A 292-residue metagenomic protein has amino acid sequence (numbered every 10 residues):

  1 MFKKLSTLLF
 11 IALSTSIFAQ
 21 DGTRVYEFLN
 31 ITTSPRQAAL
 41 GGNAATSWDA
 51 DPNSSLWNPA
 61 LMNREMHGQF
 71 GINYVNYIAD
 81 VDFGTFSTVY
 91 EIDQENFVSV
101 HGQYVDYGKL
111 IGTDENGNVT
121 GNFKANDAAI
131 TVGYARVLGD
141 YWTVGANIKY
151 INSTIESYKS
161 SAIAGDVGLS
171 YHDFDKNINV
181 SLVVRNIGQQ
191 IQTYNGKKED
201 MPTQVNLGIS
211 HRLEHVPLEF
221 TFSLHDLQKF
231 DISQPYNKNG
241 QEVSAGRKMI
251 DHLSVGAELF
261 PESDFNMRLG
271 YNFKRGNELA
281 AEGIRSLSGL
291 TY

Functional and structural regions predicted by a protein language model:
M1-T23: Bacterial Sec-dependent N-terminal signal peptides
Q20-Y292: Subset of outer-membrane beta-barrel
